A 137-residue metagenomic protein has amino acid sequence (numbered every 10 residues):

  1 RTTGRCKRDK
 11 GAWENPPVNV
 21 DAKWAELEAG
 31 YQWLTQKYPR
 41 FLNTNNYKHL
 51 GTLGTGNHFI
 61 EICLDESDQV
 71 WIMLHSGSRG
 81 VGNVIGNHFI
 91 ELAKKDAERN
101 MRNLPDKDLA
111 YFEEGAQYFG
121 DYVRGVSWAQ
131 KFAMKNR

Functional and structural regions predicted by a protein language model:
R1-S67, N83-R137: Glycine-rich, flexible loop motifs
V70-W71: Hydrophobic residues embedded in beta-strands of well-ordered beta-sheets
